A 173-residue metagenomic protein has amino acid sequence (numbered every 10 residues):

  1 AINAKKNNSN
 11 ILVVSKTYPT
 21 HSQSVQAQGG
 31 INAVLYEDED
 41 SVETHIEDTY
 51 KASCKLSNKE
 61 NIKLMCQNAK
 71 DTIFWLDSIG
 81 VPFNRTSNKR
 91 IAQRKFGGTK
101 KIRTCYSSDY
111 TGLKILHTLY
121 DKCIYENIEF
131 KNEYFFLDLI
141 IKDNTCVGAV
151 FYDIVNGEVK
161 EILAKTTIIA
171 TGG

Functional and structural regions predicted by a protein language model:
A1-V13: N-terminal Rossmann-like FAD-binding beta1-loop-alpha1 element of flavoenzymes
N3, Q23-S24, T167: Hydrophobic/aromatic ligand-binding patch that stacks against planar heteroaromatic rings of cofactors or nucleotides
S15-V147, F151-E158: Conserved N-terminal/central alpha/beta ligand/cofactor-binding core
E161-G172: Short hydrophobic core segments
